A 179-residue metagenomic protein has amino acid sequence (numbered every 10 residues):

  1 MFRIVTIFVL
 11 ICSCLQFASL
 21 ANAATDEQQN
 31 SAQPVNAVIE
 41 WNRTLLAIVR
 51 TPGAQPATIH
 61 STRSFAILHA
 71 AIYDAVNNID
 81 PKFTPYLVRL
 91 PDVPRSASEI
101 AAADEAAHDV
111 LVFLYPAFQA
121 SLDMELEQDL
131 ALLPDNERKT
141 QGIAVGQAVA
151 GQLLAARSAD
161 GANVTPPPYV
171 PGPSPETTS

Functional and structural regions predicted by a protein language model:
M1-F2: N-terminal secretory signal peptides that target proteins for export/translocation
V5-Q16: Bacterial N-terminal signal peptides
F17-T25: Signal peptide processing junction and immediate N-terminal pro/mature segment of secreted/exported proteins
A24-S179: Acidic/polar surface patches and capping/hinge elements
